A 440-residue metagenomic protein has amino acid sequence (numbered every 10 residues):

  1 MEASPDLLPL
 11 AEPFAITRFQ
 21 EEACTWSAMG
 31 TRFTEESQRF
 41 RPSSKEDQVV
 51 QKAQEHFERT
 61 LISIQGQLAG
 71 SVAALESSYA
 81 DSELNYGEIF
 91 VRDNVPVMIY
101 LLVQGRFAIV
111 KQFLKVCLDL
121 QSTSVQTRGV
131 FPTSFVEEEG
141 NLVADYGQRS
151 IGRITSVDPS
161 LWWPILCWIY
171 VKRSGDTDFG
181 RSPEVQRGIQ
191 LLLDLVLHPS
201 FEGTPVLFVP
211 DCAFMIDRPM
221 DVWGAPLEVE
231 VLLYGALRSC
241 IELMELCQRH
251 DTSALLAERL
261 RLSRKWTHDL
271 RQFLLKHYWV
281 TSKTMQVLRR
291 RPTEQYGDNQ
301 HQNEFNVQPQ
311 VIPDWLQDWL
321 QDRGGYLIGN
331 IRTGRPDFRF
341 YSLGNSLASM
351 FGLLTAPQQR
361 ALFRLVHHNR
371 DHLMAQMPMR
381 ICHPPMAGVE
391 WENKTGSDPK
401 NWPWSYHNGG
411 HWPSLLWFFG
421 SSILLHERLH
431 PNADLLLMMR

Functional and structural regions predicted by a protein language model:
D6-I89, T123-R149, R153-I154, H198-G224 (+2 more regions): Extended glycan-interaction surfaces of carbohydrate-active proteins
G87-G203, L227-E230, Y234, S342 (+4 more regions): Aromatic-rich carbohydrate-recognition surfaces in CAZymes
M98, I241, S346-S349, G420: Conserved small-residue packing positions in alpha-helical repeats and bundles
Q104, Y170-P183, C240-S263, L353 (+1 more regions): Inter-helical turn/loop segments and adjacent helix faces that build the functional surface of alpha-helical bundle
F113, L256, S263, L270 (+2 more regions): Alpha-helical solenoid repeat scaffolds, predominantly canonical TPR units
C117, S124, Y170, V196 (+6 more regions): Alpha-helical solenoid scaffolds that mediate protein-protein interactions, centered on TPR/SEL1-like repeats but also
L191-L195, L227-H277, T281: Aromatic- and glycine-enriched pocket-lining scaffold segments that form the walls of small-molecule binding clefts
